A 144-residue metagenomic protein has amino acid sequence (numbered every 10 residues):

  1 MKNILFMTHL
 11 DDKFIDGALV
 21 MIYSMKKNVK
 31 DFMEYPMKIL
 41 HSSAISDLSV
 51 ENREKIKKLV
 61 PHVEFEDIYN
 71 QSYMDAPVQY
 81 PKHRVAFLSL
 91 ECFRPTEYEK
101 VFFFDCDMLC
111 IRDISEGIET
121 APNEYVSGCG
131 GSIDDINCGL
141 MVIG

Functional and structural regions predicted by a protein language model:
M1-G144: Glycosyltransferase catalytic domains, chiefly GT-A lineage
